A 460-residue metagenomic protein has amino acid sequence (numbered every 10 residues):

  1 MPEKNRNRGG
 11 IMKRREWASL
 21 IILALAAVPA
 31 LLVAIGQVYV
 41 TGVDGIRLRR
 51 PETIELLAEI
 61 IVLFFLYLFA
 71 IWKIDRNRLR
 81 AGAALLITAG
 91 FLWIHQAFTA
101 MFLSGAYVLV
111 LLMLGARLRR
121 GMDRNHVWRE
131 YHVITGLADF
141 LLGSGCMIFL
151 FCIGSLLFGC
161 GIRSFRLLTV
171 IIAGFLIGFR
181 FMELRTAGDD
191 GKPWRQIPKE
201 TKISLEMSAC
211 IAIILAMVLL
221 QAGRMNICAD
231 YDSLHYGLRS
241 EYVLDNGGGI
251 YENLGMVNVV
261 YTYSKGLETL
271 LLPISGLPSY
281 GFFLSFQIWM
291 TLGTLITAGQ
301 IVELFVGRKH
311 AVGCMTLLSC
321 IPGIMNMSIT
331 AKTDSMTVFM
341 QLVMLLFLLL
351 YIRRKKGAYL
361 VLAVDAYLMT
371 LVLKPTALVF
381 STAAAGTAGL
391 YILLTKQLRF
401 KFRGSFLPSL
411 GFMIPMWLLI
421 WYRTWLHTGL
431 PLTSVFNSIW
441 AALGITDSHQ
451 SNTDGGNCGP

Functional and structural regions predicted by a protein language model:
P2-R195: Membrane-embedded, hydrophobic transmembrane alpha-helices
I22-V38, L85-T99, L176-F179, S204-Y231 (+1 more regions): Transmembrane signal-anchor helices characteristic of membrane glycosylation enzymes that use polyprenol
L48-I61, A100-S104, Y263-S264, Q287 (+1 more regions): Membrane-interface micro-motifs in multi-pass membrane enzymes
R76-L79, V133-I134, L157-L168, R195-S208 (+2 more regions): Membrane-interfacial entry segments at the cytosolic side of transmembrane helices
L85-A89, S144, I211-L215, F286-F305 (+4 more regions): Membrane-embedded helix bundles of polyisoprenyl
I94-A97, L157, L277-P278, F305-V306 (+5 more regions): Transmembrane helix irregularities
A216-F305, H310, C314, M325-A331 (+1 more regions): Active-site lumenal/periplasmic loops and adjacent helix-entry segments of GT-C-fold, multi-pass membrane
L390, R403-P460: Membrane-lumen/periplasm interface segments of specific transmembrane helices in polyprenyl phosphate-linked
